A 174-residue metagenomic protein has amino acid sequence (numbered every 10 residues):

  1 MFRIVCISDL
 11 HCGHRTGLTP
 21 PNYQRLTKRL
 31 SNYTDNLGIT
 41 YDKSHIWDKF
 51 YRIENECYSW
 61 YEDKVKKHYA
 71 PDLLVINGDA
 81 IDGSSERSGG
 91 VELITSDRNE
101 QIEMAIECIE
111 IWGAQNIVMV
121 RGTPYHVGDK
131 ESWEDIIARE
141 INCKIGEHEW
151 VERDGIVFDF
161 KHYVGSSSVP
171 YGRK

Functional and structural regions predicted by a protein language model:
F2-H14, I156-S166: Active-site-proximal beta-strand elements of phosphoester/diester hydrolases
R3, I7-L10, T16-E147: Core catalytic region of metal-dependent phosphoesterases/phosphodiesterases, especially metallo-beta-lactamase-like
H126-K174: Acidic, His/Gly-enriched loop-helix segments that form or flank divalent-metal centers in metallo-dependent hydrolases
